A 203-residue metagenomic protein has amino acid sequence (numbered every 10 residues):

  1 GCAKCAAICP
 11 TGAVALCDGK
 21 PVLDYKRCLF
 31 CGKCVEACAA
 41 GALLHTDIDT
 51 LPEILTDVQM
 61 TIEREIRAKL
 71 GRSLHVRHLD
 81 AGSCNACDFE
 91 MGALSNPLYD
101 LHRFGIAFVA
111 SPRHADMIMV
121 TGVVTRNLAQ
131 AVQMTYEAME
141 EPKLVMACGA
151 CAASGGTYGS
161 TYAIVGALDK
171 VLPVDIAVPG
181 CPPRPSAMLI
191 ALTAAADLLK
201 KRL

Functional and structural regions predicted by a protein language model:
G1-P21, D57-I62, I66, K200-L203: Short, charged low-complexity linear segments at domain edges
A3, T56, M60, A81 (+3 more regions): Electropositive phosphate-/nucleotide-binding environments in soluble metabolic enzymes
A3-L51: Iron-sulfur cluster-binding cysteine motifs and their immediate structural context in ferredoxin-like electron-transfer
K26, L79, V123-V124: Structured loop/turn residues at secondary-structure junctions
R27, I48-P52, A81-G82, C151 (+1 more regions): Short acidic/polar capping segments at secondary-structure boundaries
K33-D116, L203: Flanking helices and flexible, charged tails adjoining ferredoxin-like Fe-S electron-transfer domains in multi-subunit
F89-M91, N96-Y99, G105-I190: Cofactor-cradling patches in redox/metallo enzymes
A191-R202: C-terminal alpha-helix
